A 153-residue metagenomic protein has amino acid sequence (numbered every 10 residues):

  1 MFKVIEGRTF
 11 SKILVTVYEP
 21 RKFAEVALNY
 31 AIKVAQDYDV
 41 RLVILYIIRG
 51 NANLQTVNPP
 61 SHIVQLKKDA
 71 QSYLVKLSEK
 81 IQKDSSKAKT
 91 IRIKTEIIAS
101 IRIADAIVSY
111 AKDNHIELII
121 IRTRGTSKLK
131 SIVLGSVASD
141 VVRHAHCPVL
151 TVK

Functional and structural regions predicted by a protein language model:
M1-T9, K83-I119: Structural beta-alpha unit
I5-P60, K83-S86: Small/aliphatic-rich secondary-structure junction motif
V43-L45, K94-I98, L150: General small-molecule cofactor/ligand-binding pocket signal
P59-I63, K112-D113, V137-A138: Short, hinge-like loop/turn segments at secondary-structure boundaries
S61-Y73: A short acidic, glycine-rich active-site loop that binds or catalyzes chemistry on phosphate/adenosine moieties
L118-R143: Glycine-rich, Arg-bearing micro-motifs that act as flexible, cationic patches
C147-K153: Short, flexible loop segments at boundaries between secondary-structure elements
